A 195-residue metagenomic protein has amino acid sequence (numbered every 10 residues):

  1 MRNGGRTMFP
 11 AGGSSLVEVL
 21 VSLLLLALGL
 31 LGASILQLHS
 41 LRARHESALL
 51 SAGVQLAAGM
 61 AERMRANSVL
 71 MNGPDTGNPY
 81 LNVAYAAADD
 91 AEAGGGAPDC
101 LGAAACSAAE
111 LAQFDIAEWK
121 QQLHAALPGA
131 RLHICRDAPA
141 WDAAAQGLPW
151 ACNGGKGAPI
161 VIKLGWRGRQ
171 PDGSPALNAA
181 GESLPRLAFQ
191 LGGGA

Functional and structural regions predicted by a protein language model:
R2-A58: Aliphatic-rich helix starts adjacent to a transmembrane/signal segment
H45-S51, Q55-A195: Flexible, low-complexity segments enriched in proline/glycine/serine and punctuated by aromatic residues
